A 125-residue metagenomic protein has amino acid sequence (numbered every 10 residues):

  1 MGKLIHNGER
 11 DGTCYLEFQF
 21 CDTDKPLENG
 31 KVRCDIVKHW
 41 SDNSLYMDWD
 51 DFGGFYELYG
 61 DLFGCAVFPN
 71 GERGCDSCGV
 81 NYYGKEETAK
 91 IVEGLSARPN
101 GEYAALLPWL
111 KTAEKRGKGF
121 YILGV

Functional and structural regions predicted by a protein language model:
M1-P108, T112-K118, V125: Acidic (Asp/Glu-rich) sequence patches and key acidic residues that form negatively charged surfaces used
